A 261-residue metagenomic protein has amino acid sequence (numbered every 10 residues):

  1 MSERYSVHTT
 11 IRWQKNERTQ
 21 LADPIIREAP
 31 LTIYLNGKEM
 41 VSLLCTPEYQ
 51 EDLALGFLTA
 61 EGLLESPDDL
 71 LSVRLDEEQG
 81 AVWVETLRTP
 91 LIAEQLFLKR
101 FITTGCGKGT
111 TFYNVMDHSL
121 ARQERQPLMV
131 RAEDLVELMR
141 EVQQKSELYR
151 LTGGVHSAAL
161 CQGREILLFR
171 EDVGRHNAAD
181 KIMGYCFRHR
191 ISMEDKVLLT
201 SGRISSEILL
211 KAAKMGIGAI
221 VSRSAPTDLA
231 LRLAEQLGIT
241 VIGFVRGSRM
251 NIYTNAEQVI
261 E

Functional and structural regions predicted by a protein language model:
M1-Q162, L167-L168: Intrinsically disordered, low-complexity regions enriched in acidic/Ser/Thr/Pro/Gln residues
E3-Y5, A121-R122, F169-N177, I191-V197: Short acidic/polar alpha-helix capping motifs at helix-coil junctions
T46-E48, A54-T59, L96-K99, A121 (+5 more regions): Surface-exposed beta-strand edges and their flanking turn/coil or helix-capping segments
R88-R100, F169-N177, K214-S224: Short, Lys/Arg-enriched charge-dense amphipathic segments
G154-H189: Protease-associated
R175-E261: Feature captures the catalytic cores and cofactor-binding loops of soluble hydro-lyases/lyases that act on carboxylate
